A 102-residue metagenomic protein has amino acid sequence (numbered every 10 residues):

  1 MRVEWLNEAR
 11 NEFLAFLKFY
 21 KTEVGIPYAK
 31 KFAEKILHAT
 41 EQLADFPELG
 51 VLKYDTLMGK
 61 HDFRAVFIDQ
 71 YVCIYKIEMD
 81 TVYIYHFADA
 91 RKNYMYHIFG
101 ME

Functional and structural regions predicted by a protein language model:
M1-K35: Arg/Lys-rich, positively charged N-terminal/basic patches that mediate binding to nucleic acids
M1-W5, L57, V72, V82: Short, charged low-complexity linear motifs
F19-T22, L49, A90, G100: A short linear boundary/processing microfeature
G25, E41, D45-E48, Y71 (+1 more regions): Generic structural signal for secondary-structure transition and capping sites
K31, L37, A65-F67: PIN-domain endoribonuclease scaffold, especially VapC-family toxins
E41-F67: A short, surface-exposed loop/turn module that caps and links secondary-structure elements
H61, I68-V72, K76-E102: Enriched for short, Lys/Arg-rich terminal
